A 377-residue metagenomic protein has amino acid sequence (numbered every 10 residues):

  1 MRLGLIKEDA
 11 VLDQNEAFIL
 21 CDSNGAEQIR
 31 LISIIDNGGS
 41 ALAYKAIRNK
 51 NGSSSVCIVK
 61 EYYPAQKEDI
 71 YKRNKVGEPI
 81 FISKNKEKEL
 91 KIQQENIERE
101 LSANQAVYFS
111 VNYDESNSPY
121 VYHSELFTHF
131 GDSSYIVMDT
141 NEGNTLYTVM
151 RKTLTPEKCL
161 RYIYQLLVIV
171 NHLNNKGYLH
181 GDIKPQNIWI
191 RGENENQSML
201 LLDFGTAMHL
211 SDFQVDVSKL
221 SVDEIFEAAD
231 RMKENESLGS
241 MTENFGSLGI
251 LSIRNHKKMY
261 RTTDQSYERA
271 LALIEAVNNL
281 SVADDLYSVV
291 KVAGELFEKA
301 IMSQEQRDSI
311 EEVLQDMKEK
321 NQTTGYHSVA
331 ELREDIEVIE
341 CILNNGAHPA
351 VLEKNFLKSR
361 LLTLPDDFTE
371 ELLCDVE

Functional and structural regions predicted by a protein language model:
M1-A26, I32-S33: Juxta-kinase regulatory segment immediately upstream of eukaryotic protein kinase catalytic domains
L42-S102: ATP-binding glycine-rich loop module of kinase domains
N112-S134: Short beta-strand micro-motifs within the conserved protein kinase catalytic domain, predominantly in the N-lobe
F130-T145: Conserved short submotifs of the Hanks-type protein kinase catalytic core that shape the nucleotide-binding pocket
Y162-I163: Activation segment signature within eukaryotic-like protein kinase domains
N174-G192: Catalytic-loop of the protein kinase fold
G192-R254, K258: Activation segment/activation loop of eukaryotic-type protein kinase catalytic domains
N344-E377: Regulatory extensions appended to serine/threonine kinase catalytic cores
